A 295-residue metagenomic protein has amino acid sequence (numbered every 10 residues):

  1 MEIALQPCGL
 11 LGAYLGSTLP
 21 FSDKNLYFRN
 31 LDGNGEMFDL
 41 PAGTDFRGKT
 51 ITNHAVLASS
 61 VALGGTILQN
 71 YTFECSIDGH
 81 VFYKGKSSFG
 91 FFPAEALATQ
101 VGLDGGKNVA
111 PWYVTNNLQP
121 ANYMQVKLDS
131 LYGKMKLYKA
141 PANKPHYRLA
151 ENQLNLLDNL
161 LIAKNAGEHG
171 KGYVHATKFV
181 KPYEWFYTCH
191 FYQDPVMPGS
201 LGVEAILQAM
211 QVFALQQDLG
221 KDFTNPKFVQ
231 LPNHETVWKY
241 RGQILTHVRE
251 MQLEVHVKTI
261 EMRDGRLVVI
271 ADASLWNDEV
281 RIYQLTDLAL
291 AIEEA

Functional and structural regions predicted by a protein language model:
M1-N25, L160, M197-N225: Active-site helix/loop of acyl-thioester processing domains in fatty-acid/polyketide metabolism, spanning hotdog-fold
Y14, D23, N34-P41, R241: Well-ordered mid-protein domain cores that form the structural environment of catalytic cofactors
D23-D32, N225-K227, L231: Intrinsically disordered, low-complexity charged/polar segments
L31-E36, P232-W238: Short, structured beta-strand/loop micro-motifs enriched in basic residues and often containing a Trp
P41-D45, A58-N70, E74-H80, K86-M197 (+6 more regions): Non-catalytic linker/capping segments at the edges of enzyme domains
G43-T52, I244-Q252: Short nucleic-acid-contacting surface segments enriched for D/E, G, S/T with interspersed K/R
K49, L156, G170-V174, H234-T236 (+1 more regions): A generic structural signal for short beta-strands and their flanking turns/coil linkers
H54-A55, E254-V257: Glycine-rich and small/hydrophobic secondary-structure elements
